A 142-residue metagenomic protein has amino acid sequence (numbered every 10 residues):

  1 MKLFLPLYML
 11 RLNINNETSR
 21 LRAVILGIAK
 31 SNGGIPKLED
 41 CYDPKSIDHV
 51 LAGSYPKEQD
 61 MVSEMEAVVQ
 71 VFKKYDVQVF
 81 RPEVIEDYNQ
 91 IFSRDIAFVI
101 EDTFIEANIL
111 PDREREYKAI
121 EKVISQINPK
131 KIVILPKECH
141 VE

Functional and structural regions predicted by a protein language model:
L3-E142: The feature marks the mature, well-folded catalytic cores of soluble enzymes
